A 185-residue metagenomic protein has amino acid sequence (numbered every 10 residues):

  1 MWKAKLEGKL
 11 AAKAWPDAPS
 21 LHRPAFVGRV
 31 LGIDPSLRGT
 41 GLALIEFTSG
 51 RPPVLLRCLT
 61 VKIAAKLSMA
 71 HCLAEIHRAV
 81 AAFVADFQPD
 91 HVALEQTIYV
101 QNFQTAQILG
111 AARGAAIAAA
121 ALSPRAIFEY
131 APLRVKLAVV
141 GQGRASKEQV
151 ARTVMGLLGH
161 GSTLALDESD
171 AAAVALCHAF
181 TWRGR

Functional and structural regions predicted by a protein language model:
M1-R185: Phosphate- and other anionic-substrate recognition elements at nucleic-acid/protein interfaces
